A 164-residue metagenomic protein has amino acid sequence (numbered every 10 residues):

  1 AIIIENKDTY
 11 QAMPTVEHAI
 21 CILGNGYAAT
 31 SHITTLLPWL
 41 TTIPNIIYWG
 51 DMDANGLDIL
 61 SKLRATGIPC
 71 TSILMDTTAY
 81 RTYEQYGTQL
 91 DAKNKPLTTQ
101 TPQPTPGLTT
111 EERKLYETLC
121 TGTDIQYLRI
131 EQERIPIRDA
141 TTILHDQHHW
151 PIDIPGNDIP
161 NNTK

Functional and structural regions predicted by a protein language model:
A1-I2, N6-I46, P69-T82: Acidic, glycine-rich catalytic loops of TOPRIM or P-loop NTPase phosphate-binding modules used across DNA replication
M13, D58-I59: Short glycine-/acidic-enriched loop or helix-start segments at secondary-structure transitions that form or flank
G26-Y27, G56, Y127: Glycine-centered flexibility motif
N45-D53: Acidic beta-strand-to-loop metal/phosphate-binding motif
M52-D58, R64, T71: Extended C-terminal subregions enriched in glycine
A79-P155: Long, charge-rich alpha-helical interaction segments
